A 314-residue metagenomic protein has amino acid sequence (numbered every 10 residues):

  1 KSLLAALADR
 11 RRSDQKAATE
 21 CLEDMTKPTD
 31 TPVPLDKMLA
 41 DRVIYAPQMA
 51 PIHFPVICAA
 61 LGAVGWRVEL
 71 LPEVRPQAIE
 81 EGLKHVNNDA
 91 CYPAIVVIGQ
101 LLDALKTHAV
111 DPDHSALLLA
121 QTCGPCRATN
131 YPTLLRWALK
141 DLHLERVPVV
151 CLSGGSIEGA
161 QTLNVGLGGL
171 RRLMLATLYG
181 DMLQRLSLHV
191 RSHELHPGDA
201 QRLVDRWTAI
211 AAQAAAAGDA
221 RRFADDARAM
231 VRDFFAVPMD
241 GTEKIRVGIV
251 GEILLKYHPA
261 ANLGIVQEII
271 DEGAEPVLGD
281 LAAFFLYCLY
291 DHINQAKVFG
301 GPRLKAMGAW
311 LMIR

Functional and structural regions predicted by a protein language model:
K1-R314: An N-terminal assembly and electron-transfer interface module characteristic of large anaerobic redox and radical
